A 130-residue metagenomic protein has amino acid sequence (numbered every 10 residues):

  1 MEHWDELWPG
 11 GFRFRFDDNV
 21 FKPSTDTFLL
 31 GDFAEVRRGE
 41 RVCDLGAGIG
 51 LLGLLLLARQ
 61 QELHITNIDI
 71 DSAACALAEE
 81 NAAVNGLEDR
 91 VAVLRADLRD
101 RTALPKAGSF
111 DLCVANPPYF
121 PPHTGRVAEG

Functional and structural regions predicted by a protein language model:
M1-R37: Class I SAM-dependent transferase core
E40-G46: Conserved class I S-adenosyl-L-methionine
I49-E62: Conserved SAM-binding loop of SAM-dependent methyltransferases across substrates and taxa, primarily the Class I
H64-D69: Conserved SAM-binding motif I beta-strand of class I
A78-E79: Conserved SAM-binding loop
L87-L98: Conserved SAM-binding strand-loop segment of SAM-dependent methyltransferases
L104-L112: A short acidic, Gly/Pro-enriched loop at the edge of an enzyme's catalytic core that lines a small-molecule cofactor
P117-G130: Mobile active-site "lid"/loop adjacent to the S-adenosyl-L-methionine
